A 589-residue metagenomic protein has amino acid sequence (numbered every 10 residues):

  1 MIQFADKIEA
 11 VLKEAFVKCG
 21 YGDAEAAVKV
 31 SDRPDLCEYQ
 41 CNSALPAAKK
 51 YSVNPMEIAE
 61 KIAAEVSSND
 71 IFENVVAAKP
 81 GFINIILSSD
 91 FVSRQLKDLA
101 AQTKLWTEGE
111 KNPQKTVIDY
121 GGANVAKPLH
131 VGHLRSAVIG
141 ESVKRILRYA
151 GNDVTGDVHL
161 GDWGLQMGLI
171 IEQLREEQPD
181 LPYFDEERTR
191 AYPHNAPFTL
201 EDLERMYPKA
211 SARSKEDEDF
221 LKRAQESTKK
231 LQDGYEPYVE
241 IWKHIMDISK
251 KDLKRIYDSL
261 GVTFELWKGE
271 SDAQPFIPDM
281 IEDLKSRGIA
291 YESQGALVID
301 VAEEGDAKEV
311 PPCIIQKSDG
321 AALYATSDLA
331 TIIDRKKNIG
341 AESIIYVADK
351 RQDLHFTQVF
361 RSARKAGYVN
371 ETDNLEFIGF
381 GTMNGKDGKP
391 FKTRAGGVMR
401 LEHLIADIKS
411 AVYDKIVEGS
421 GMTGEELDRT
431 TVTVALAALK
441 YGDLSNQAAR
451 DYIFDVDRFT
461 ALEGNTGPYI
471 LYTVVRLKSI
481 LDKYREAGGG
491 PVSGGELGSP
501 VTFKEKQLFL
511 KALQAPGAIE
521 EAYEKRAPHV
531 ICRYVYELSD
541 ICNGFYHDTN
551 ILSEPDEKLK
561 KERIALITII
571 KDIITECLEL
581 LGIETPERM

Functional and structural regions predicted by a protein language model:
M1-S93, E110-M589: Non-catalytic interaction-recognition regions
F91, L96-W106: Secondary-structure boundary elements
